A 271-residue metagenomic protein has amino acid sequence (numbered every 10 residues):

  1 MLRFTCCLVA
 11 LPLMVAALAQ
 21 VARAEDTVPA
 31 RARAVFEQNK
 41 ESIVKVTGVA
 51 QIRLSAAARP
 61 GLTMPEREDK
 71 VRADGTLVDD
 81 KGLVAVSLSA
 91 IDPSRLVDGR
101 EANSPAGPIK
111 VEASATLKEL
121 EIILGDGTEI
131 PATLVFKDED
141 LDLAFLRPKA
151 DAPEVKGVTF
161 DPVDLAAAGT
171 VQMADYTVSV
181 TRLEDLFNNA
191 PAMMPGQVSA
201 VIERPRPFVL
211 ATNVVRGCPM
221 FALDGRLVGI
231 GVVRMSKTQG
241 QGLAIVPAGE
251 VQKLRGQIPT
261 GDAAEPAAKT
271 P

Functional and structural regions predicted by a protein language model:
T5-A17: Bacterial N-terminal signal peptides
L18-A24: Sec/Tat signal peptide C-region and signal peptidase I cleavage site
A24-S87, V251-P271: N-terminal activation segment of mature serine protease catalytic domains
D26, F136, V155-V215, G231-G242: Flexible, gly/ser-rich surface segments that form the specificity/activation loops bordering the active-site cleft
V44-V46, G75, G82, V86 (+6 more regions): Terminal peptide-recognition signature
R72, V86-S94, T181-L183, N213 (+3 more regions): Short beta->alpha transition motifs characteristic of CBS
T76-L77, T212-V232: Catalytic nucleophile loop of clan PA
D79-E139: Catalytic-histidine neighborhood of serine endopeptidases, predominantly the chymotrypsin-like S1/PA family
